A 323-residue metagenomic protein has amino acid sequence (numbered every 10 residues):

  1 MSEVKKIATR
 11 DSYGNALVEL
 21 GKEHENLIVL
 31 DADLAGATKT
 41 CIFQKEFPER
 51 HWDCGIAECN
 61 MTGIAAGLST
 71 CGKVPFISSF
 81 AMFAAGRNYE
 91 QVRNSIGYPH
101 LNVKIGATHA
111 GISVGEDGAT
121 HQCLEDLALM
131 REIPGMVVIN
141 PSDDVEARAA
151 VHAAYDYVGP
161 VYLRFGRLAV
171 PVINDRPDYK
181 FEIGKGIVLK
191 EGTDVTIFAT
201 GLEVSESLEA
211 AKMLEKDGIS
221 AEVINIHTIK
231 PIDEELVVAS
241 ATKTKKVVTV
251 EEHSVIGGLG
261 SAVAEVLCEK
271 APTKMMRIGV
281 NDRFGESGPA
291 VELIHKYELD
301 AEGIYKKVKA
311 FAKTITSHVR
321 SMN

Functional and structural regions predicted by a protein language model:
M1-R164, A169, K180, N323: Thiamine diphosphate
D11, E23-N26, L34-C41, K45 (+2 more regions): Thiamine diphosphate
